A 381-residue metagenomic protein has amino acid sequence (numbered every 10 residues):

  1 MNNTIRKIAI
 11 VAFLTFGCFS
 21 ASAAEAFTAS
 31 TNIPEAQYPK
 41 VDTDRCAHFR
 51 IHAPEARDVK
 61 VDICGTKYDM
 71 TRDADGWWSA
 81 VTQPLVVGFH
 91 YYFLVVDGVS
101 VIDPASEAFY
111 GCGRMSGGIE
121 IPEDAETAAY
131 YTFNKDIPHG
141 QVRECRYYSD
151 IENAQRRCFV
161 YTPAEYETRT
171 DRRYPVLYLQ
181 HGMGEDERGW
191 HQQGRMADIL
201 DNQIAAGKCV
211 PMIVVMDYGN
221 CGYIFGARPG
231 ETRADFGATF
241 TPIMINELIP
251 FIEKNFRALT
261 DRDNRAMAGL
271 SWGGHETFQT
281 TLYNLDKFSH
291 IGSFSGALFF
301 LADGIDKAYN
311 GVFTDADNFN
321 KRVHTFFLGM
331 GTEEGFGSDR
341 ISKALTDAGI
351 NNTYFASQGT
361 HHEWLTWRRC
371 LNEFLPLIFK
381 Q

Functional and structural regions predicted by a protein language model:
M1-A9: Bacterial N-terminal signal peptides that target proteins for export
A9-S20: Bacterial N-terminal signal peptides
A21-T28: Boundary at the C-terminal end of the N-terminal hydrophobic targeting segment
F27, V41-Y68, R72-Q381: Non-catalytic cap/lid and distal C-terminal segments of serine-dependent acyl enzymes
S30-P34: Short, solvent-exposed loop/edge segments of extracellular or virion-exposed proteins
A36-K40: Short beta-strand segments of immunoglobulin-like
